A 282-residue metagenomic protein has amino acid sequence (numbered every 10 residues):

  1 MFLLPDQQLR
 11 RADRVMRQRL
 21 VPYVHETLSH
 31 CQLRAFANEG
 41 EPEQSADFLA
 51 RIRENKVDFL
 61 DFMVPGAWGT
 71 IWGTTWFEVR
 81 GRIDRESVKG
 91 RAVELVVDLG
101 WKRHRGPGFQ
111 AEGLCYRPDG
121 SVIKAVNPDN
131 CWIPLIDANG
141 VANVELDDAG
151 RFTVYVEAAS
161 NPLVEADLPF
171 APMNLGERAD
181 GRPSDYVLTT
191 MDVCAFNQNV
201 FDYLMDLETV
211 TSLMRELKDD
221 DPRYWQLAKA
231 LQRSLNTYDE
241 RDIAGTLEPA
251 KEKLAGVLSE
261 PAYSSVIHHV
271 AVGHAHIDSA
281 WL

Functional and structural regions predicted by a protein language model:
M1-L282: Carbohydrate-active enzymes and regulators
